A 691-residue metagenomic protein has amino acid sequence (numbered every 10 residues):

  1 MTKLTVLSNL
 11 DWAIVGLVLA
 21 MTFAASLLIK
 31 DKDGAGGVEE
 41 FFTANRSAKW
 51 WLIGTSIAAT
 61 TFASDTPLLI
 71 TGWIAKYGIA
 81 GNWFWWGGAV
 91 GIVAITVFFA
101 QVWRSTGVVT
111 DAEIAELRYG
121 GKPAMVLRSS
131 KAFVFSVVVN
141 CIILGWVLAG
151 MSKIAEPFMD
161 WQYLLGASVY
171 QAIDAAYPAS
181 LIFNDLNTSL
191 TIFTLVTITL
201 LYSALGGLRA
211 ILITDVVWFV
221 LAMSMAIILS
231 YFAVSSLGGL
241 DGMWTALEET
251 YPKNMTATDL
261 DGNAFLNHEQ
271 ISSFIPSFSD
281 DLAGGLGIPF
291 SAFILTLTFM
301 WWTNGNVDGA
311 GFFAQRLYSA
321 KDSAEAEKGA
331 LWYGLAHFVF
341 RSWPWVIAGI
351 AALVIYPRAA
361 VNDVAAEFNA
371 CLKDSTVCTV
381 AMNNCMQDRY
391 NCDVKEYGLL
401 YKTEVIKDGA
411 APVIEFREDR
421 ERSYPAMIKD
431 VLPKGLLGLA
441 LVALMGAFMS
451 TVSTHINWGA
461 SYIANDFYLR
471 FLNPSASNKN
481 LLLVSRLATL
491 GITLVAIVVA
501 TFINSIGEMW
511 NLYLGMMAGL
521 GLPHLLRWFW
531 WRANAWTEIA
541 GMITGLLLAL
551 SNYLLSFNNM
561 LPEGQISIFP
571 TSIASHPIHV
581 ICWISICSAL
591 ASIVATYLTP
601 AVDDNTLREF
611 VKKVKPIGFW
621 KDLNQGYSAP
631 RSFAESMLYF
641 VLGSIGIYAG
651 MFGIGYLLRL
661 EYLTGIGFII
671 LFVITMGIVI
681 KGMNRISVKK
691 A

Functional and structural regions predicted by a protein language model:
T2-P67, G206, R631: Membrane-interface "cap" regions at the ends of multi-pass membrane proteins
T2-S8, G16, T43-A48, L52 (+6 more regions): Loop-to-helix junctions at membrane interfaces in multi-pass transport proteins
T2-T5, W73-K76, F99-S105, K153 (+4 more regions): Membrane-water interface regions at transmembrane-helix termini and the short interhelical loops of multi-pass membrane
A20-G37, P67, F98-I114, I198-L208 (+7 more regions): Juxtamembrane interface elements at the cytosolic ends of transmembrane helices in multi-pass membrane proteins
T22, A58-A59, N82-A204, N263-A264 (+4 more regions): Helix-loop-helix module between adjacent transmembrane segments
G37-G54, T188, L208-A210, M509-S644 (+1 more regions): C-terminal membrane-solvent junction of multi-pass transporters and transport-like membrane proteins
V108-A112, E116-V126, G206-F219, N306-W343 (+6 more regions): Hydrophobic, small-residue-rich membrane helices and short re-entrant helix-turn-helix hairpins that build
R118-S130, S136-V137, S168-A176, L181 (+4 more regions): Loop-to-transmembrane helix boundary motifs in multi-pass membrane proteins
